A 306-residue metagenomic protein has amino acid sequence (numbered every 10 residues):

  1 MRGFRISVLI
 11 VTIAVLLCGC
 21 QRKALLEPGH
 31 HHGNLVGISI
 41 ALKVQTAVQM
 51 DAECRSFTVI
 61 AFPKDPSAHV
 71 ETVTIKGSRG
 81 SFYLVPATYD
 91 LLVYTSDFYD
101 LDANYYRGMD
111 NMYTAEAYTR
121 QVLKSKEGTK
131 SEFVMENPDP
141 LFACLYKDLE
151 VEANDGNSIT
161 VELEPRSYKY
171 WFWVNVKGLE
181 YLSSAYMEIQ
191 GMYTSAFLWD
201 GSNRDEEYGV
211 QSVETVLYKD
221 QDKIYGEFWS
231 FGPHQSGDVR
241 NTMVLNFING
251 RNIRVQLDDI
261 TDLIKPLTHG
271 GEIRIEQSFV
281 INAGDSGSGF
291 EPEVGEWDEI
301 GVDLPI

Functional and structural regions predicted by a protein language model:
M1-V8: Bacterial N-terminal signal peptides that target proteins for export
L16-G19: C-terminal motif of bacterial Sec signal peptides marking the signal peptidase cleavage site
L26-T46, E164-N175: A short, Gly/Thr-enriched small/hydrophobic beta-strand-prone motif that recurs across taxa
A47-D51: Short consensus segments that form the blades of beta-propeller domains, in both extracellular/periplasmic
S56-Y106, S183-K265: Tryptophan-paired
H69-P165: Short, low-hydrophobicity acidic/polar segments
V134-D222: A sequence/structural signal for flexible, mid-protein segments enriched in small/helix-disrupting residues
S236-I306: Hydrophilic extracytoplasmic domains
